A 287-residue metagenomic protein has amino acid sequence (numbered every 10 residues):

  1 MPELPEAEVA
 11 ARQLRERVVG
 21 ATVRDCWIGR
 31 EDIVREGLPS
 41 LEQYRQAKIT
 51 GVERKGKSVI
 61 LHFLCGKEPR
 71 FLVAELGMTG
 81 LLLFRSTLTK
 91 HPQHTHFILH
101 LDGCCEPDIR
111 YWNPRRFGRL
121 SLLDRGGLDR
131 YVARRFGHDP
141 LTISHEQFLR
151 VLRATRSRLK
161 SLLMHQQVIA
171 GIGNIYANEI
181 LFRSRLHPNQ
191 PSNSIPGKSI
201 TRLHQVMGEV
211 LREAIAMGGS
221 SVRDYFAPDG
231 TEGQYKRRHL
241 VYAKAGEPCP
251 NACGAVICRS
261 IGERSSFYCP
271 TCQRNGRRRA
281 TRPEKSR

Functional and structural regions predicted by a protein language model:
M1-R287: Structured catalytic/nucleic-acid-binding cores of DNA maintenance enzymes
